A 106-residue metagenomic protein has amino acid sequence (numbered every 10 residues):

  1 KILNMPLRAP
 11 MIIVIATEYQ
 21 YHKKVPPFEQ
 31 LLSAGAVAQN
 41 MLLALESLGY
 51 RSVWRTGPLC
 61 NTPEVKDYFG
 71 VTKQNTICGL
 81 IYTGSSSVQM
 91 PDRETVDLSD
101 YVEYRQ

Functional and structural regions predicted by a protein language model:
K1-A34: Glycine/small-residue-rich phosphate/adenosyl-binding loop
Y19-Q20, P58-T62, S87: Acidic, glycine-rich active-site loops and adjacent beta-strand->loop/helix elements that engage anionic groups
E29, Y50-E64: GST superfamily/GST-like fold recognition
N40-M41: Aromatic/hydrophobic pocket-lining residues that form π-stacking "cages" and hydrophobic walls in ligand
E46-S47: Short hydrophobic alpha-helices that are characteristic scaffold elements of the AMP-binding
V65-C78: Short, electropositive alpha-helical surface patch
T76-Q106: C-terminal helix-cap and adjacent tail motif
